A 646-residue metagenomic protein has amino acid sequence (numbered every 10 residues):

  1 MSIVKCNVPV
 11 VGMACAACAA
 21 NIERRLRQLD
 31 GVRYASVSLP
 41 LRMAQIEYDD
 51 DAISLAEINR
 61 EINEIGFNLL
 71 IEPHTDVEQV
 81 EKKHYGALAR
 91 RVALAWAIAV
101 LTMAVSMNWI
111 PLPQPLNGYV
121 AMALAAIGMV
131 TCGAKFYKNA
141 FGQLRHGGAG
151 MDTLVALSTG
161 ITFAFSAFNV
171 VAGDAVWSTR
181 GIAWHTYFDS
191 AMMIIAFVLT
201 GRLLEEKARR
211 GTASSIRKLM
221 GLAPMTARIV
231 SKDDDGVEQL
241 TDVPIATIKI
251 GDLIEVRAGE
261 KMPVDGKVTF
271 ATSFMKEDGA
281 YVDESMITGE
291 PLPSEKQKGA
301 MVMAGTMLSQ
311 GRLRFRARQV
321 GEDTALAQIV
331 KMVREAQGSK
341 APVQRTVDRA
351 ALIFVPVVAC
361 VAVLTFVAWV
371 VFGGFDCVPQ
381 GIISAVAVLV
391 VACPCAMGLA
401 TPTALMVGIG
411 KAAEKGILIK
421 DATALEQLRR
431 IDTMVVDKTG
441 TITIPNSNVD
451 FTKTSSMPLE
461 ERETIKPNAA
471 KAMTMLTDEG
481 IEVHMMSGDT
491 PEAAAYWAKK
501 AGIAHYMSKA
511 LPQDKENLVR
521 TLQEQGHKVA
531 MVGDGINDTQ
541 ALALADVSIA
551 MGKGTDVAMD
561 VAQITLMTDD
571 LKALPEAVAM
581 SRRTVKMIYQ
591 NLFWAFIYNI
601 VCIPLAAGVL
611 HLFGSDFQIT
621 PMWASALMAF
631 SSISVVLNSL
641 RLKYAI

Functional and structural regions predicted by a protein language model:
M1-G118, D233-E238, A327, K331-S339 (+3 more regions): Flexible metal-binding regulatory segments at protein termini and peripheral loops
I3, A20, R429, D437 (+3 more regions): Conserved ATP-binding TGD loop and adjacent catalytic N/P-domain core of P-type ATPases
N7, M192-A258, T269, K296 (+4 more regions): Juxtamembrane coupling segments of multi-pass membrane pumps/enzymes
L29-A56, H185-F188, K218-D323, A422-P458: Conserved cytosolic catalytic loops of P-type ATPases
E78-A97, N139-T162, V330-A362, A385 (+5 more regions): Soluble-to-membrane junctions at the N-terminal ends of transmembrane alpha-helices in multi-pass ion-transporting
A87-T226, R349, P356, I619-P621: Transmembrane helix-loop-helix hairpins at the membrane interface
P111-Q114, R145, A164, K411 (+7 more regions): Membrane-embedded alpha-helical bundles of multi-pass transporters
T346, I383, C393-P458, A541 (+1 more regions): Conserved catalytic phosphorylation-site environment of P-type ATPases
